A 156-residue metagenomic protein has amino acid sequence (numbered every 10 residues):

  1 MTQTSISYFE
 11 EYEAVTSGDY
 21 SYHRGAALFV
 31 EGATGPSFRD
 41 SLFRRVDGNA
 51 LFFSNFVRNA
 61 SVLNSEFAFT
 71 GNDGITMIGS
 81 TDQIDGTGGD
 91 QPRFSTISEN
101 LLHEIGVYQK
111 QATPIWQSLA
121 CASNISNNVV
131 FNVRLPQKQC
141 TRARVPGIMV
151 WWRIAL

Functional and structural regions predicted by a protein language model:
M1-E31, S37, Q83-T87: Extracellular polysaccharide-degrading/modifying enzymes targeting complex plant/algal/animal polysaccharides
M1-S5, T34-G48, V57-N72, G86-G106 (+2 more regions): Right-handed parallel beta-helix
S5-E13, G25, D47-F53, G71-I78 (+2 more regions): Short glycine/acidic-rich loop motifs that flank beta-strands on beta-rich extracellular proteins
